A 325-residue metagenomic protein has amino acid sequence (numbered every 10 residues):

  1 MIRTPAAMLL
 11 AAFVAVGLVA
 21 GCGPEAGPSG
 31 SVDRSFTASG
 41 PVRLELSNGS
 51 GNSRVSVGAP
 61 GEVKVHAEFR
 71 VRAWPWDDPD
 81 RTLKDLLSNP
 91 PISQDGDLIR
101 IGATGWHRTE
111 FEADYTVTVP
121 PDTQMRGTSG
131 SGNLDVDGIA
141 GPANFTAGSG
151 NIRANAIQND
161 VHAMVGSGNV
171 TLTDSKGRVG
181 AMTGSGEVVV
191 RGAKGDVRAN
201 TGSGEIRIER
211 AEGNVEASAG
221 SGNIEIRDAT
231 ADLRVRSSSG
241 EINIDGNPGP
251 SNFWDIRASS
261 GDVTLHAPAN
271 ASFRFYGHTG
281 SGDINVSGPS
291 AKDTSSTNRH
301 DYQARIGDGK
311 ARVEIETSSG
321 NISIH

Functional and structural regions predicted by a protein language model:
M1-L9: Bacterial N-terminal signal peptides that target proteins for export
I2, A20-S129, D135-A147, N151-V165 (+10 more regions): Acidic (Asp/Glu) and glycine-rich low-complexity loops/linkers that are typically intrinsically disordered
M8-V19: Bacterial N-terminal signal peptides
G222, G240: Pocket-lining segment of extracytoplasmic ligand-binding domains
D245-N247: Transition segment at domain starts
S260: Extended ligand-binding clefts on enzyme/binding-domain cores
V263: Short amphipathic, basic-aromatic surface patches that mediate peripheral association with negatively charged
